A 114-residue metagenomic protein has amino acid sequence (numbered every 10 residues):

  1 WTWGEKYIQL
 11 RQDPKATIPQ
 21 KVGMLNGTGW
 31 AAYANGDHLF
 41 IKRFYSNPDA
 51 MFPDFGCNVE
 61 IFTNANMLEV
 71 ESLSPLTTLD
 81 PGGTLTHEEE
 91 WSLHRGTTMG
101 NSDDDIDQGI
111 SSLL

Functional and structural regions predicted by a protein language model:
W1-T86, N101-G109: A contiguous, surface-exposed recognition patch within enzymatic or periplasmic domains that forms
G83-G96: Short, hydrophobic/aromatic-enriched beta-strand segments in well-ordered soluble domains
T97-N101, S112-L114: Extended, compositionally biased alpha-helical segments that mediate assembly or anchoring
